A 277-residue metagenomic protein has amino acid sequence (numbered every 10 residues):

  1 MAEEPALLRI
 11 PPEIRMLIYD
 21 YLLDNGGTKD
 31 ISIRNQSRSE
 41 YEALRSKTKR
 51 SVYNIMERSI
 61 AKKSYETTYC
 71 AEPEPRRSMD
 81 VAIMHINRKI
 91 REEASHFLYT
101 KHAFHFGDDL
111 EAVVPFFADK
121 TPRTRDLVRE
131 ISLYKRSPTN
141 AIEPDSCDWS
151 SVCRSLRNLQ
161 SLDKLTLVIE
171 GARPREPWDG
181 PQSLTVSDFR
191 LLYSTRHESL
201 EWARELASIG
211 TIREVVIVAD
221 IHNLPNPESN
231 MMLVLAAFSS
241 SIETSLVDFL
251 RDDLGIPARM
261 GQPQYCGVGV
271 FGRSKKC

Functional and structural regions predicted by a protein language model:
M1-E130, R136-I142, Q262-C277: Short, surface-exposed structural microsegments at secondary-structure boundaries
M1-E4, N25, R123, E130 (+1 more regions): Eukaryotic C-terminal
